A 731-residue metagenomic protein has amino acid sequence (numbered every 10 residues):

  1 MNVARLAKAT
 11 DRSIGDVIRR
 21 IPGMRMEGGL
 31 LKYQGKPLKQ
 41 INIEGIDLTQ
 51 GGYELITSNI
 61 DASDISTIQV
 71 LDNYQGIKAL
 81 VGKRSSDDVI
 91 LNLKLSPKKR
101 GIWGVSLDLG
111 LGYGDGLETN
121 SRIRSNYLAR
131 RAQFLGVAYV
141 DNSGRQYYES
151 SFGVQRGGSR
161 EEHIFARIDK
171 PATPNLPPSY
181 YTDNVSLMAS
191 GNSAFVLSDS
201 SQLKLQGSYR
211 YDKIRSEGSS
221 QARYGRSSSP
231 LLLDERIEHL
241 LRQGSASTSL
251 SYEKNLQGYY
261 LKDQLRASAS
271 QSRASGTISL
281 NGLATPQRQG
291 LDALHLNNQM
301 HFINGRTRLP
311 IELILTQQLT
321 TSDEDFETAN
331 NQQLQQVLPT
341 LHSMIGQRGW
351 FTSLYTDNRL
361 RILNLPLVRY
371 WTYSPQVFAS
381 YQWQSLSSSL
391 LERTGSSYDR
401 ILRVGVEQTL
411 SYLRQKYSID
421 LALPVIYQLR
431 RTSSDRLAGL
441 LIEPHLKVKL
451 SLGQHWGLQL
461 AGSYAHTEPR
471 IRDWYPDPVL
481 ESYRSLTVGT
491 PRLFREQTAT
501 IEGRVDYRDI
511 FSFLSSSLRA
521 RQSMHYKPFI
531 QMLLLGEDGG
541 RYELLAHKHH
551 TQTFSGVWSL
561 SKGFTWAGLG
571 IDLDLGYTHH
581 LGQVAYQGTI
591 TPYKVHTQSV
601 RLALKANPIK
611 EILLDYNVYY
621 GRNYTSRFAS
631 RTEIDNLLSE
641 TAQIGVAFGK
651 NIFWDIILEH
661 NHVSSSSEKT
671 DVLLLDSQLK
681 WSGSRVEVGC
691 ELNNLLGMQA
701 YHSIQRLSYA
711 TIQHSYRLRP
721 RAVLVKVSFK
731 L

Functional and structural regions predicted by a protein language model:
M1-S272, Q287-Q318, L360-Y370, K447-Q459 (+6 more regions): Membrane-proximal, glycine/serine-rich, low-complexity loop/turn segments characteristic of large bacterial
V81-K83, Y147-V154, R215-L232, R273-G282 (+12 more regions): Outer-membrane beta-barrel translocator domains and adjoining extracellular loop/strand segments of Gram-negative
K94-S96, T119-Y127, M300, L360 (+11 more regions): Feature captures outer-membrane beta-barrel proteins of Gram-negative bacteria and organelles
I102-Y113, F134-A138, L423-R431, G489-P491 (+5 more regions): Transmembrane beta-strand segments that form the barrel wall of outer-membrane beta-barrel proteins
Y181-D183, E238-G244, A284-L294, M344-L354 (+9 more regions): Replace "Gram-negative outer membrane beta-barrel proteins" with "bacterial and organellar outer membrane beta-barrel
A194-D212, L240-S279, T285-S433, S451 (+4 more regions): Face-selective signature of the C-terminal outer-membrane beta-barrel domain
F494-T500, R519-S559: Signature for the C-terminal beta-barrel architecture of outer-membrane proteins
S599-R622, F628-L731: Conserved C-terminal beta-signal and adjacent last beta-strands/turns of outer-membrane beta-barrel proteins
